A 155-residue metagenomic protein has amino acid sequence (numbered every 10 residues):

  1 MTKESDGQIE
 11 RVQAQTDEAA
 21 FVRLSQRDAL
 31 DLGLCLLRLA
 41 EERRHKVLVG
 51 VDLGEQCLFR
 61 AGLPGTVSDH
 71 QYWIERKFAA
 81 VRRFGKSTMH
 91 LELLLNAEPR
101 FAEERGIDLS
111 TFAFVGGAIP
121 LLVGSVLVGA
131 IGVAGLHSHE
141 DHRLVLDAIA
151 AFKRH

Functional and structural regions predicted by a protein language model:
T2-V123, L127, I131, L136-H155: Flexible, solvent-exposed loop/hinge segments and secondary-structure transition points
